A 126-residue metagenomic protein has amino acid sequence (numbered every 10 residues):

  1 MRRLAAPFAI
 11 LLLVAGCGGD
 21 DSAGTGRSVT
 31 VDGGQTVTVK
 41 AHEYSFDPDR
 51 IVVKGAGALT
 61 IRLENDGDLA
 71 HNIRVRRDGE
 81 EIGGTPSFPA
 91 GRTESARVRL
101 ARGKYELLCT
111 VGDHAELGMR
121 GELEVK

Functional and structural regions predicted by a protein language model:
M1-A15: Sec-dependent bacterial lipoprotein signal peptides
A15-G26, V31, S45, F88-K126: Extracellular/periplasmic metallocenter environments
R27-A56: N-terminal edge beta-strand
T36, R50, N72, T85 (+2 more regions): Well-ordered beta-strand positions in beta-sheet-rich domains
T38-K40, T60-E64, N72-R74, L108 (+1 more regions): Soluble periplasmic/extracytoplasmic beta-strand elements of cell-envelope proteins
H42-Y44, D66-D68, D78-E80, A101-G103 (+1 more regions): Solvent-exposed coil/turn segments that connect beta secondary-structure elements in extracytoplasmic/periplasmic
D49-L69, E94-R102, E106: Beta-strand cores of secreted/periplasmic/IMS beta-sandwich domains, seen most often in copper-related folds
L69-P89, E116-L117: Histidine- and aromatic-enriched segments that form or immediately flank copper-ligand environments
